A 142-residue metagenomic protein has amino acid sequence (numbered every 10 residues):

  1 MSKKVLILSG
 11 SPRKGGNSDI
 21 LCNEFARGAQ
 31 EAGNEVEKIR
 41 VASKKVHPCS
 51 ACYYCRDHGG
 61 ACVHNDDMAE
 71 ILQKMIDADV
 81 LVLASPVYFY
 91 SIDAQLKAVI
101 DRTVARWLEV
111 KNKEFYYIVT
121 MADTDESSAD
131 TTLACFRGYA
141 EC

Functional and structural regions predicted by a protein language model:
M1-A84, Y90-R106: N-terminal beta1-alpha1-beta2 submodule of the flavodoxin-like/Rossmannoid cofactor-binding fold
F25, Y88-Y90, Y116-Y117, F136: Aromatic side chains
V87-F89, A122-D123: Short glycine-rich anion-binding loops that position phosphate/pyrophosphate groups of nucleotides and phosphorylated
W107-C142: Short, glycine-/small-residue-rich phosphate/pyrophosphate-handling segment
